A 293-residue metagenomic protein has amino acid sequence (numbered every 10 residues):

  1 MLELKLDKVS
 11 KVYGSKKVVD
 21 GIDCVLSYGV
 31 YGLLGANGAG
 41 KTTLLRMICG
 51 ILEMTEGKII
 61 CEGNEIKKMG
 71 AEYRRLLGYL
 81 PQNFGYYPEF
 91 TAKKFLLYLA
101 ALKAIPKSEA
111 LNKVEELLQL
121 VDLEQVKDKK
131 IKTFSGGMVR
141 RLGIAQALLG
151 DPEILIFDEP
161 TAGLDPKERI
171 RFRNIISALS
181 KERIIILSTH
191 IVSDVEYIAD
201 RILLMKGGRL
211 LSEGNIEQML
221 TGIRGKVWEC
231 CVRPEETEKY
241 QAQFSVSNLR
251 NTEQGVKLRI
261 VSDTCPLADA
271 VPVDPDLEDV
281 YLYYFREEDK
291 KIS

Functional and structural regions predicted by a protein language model:
L4, V18-V19, R74: Conserved structural motif at the start of ABC-family nucleotide-binding domains
A36-G40: Walker A (P-loop) phosphate-binding loop of ABC-type ATPase nucleotide-binding domains
C49: Helix-to-loop junction immediately C-terminal to a conserved catalytic motif
G57-K68, E72-Y73: Conserved ABC transporter NBD signature motif
L97, A101, S108-V126: Conserved ABC ATPase "signature" region
L155-E159: Catalytic Walker B motif of ABC-type/P-loop ATPase nucleotide-binding domains
